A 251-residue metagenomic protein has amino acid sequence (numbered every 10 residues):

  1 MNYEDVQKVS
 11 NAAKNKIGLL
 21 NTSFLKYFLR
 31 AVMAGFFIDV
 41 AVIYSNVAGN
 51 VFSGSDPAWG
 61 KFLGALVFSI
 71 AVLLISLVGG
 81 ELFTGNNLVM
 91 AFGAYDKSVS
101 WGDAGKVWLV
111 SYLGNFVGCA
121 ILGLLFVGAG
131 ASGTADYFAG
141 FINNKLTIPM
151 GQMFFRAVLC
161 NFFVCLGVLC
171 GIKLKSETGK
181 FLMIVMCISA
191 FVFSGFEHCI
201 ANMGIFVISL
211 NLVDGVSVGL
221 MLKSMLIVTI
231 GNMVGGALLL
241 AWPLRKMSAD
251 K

Functional and structural regions predicted by a protein language model:
M1-K251: Alpha-helical transmembrane segments and their helix-helix packing motifs
